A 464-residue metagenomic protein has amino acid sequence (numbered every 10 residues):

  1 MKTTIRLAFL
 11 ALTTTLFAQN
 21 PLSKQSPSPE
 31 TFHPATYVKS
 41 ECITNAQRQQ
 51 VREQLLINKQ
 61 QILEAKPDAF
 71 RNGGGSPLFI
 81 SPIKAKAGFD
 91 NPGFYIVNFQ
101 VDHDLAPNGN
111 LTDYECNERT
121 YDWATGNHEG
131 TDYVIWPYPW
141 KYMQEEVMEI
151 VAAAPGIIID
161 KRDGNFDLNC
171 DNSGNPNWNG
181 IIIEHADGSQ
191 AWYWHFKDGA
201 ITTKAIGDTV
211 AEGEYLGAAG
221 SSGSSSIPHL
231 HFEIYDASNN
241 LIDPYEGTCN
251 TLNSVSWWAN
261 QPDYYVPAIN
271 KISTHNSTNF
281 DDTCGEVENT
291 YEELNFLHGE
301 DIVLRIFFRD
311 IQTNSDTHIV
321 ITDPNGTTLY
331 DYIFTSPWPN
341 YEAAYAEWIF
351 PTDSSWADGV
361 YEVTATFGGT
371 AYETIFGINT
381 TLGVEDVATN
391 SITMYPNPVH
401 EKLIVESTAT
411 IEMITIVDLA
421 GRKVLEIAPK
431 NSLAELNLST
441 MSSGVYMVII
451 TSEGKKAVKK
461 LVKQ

Functional and structural regions predicted by a protein language model:
M1-K24, V384, V458: Bacterial Sec-dependent N-terminal signal peptides
Q19-A153, L241-Y345, D358-G369, F376: Polar/charged, compositionally biased leader and regulatory segments
N127-H128, Q144-V147, V151-T203, T317: Zn2+-dependent peptidoglycan hydrolase active-site motif and core
Y133, D171-H185, S189, F196 (+1 more regions): Conserved, short, structured surface segments that act as functional micro-motifs
I150-A152, G156-I158, G207-A219, G421: A structural signal for short beta-strand/turn segments enriched in small hydrophobics and glycine
I321-N325, V387-Q464: C-terminal outer-membrane/trafficking sorting elements
D353-D358, S439-S443: Surface-exposed, short loops/turns at beta-strand junctions within beta-sandwich domains
A371-N379, K456-K463: Edge beta-strands of extracellular beta-sandwich domains
